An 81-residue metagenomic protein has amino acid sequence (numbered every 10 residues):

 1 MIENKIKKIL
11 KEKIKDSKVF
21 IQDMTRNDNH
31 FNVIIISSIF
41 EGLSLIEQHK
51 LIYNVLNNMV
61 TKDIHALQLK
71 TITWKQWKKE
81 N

Functional and structural regions predicted by a protein language model:
M1, D28, L43-E47: Residues at secondary-structure transition points
M1-S17: N-proximal, solvent-exposed amphipathic alpha-helical segments enriched in charged/polar residues
I6, L10, Q48-M59: Short, non-transmembrane amphipathic alpha-helical segments
K11, M24-R26, T61: Short polar/acidic secondary-structure junctions
D16-N32: Short edge beta-strands and adjacent turn/loop segments
M24, I36, K70-W74: Short loop/turn motifs enriched for small/polar and acidic residues
I34-I46: A short interface-forming secondary-structure element
Y53-N81: C-terminal structural segments of small proteins and small subunits
